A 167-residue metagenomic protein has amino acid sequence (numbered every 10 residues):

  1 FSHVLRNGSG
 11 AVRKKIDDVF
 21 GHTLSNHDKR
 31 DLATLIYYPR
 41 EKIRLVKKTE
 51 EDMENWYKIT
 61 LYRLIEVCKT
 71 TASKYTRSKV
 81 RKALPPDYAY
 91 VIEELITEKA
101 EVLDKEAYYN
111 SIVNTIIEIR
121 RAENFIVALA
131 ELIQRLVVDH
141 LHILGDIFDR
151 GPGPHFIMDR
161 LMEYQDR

Functional and structural regions predicted by a protein language model:
F1-R167: Feature recognizes metal-dependent phosphohydrolase scaffolds
